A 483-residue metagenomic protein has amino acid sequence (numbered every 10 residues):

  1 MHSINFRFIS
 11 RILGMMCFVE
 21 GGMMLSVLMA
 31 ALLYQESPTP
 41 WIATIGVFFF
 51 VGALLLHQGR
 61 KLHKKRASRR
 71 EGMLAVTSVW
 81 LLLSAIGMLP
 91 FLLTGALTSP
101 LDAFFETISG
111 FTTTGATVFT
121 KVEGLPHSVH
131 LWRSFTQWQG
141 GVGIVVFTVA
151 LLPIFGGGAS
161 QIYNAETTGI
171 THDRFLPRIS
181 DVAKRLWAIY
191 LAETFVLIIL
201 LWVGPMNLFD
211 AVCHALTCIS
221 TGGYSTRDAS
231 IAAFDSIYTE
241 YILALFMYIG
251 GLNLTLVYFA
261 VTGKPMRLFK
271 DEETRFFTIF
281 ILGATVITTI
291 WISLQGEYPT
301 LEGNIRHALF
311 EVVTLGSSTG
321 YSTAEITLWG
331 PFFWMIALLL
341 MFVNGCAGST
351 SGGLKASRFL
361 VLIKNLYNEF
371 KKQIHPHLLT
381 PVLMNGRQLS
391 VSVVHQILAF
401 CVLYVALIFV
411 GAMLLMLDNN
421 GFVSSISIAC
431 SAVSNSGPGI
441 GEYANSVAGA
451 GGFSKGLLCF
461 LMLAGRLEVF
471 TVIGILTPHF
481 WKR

Functional and structural regions predicted by a protein language model:
M1-R483: Membrane-proximal intracellular helices of multi-pass ion channels
